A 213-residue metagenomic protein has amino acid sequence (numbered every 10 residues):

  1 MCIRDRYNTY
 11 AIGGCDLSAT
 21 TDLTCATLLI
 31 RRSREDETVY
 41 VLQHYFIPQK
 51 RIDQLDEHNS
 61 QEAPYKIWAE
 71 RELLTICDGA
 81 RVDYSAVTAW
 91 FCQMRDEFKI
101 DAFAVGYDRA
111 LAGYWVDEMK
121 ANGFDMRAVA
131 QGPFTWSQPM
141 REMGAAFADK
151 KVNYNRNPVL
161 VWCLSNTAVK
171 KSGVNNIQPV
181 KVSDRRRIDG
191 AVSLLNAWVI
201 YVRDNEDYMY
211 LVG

Functional and structural regions predicted by a protein language model:
R4-Q131, S137, R141, Y154-G213: RNase H-like, metal-dependent nuclease domains and their acidic two-metal-ion catalytic environment used
M140-D149: Short, surface-exposed amphipathic charged segments that create phosphate/polyanion-binding patches used for binding
